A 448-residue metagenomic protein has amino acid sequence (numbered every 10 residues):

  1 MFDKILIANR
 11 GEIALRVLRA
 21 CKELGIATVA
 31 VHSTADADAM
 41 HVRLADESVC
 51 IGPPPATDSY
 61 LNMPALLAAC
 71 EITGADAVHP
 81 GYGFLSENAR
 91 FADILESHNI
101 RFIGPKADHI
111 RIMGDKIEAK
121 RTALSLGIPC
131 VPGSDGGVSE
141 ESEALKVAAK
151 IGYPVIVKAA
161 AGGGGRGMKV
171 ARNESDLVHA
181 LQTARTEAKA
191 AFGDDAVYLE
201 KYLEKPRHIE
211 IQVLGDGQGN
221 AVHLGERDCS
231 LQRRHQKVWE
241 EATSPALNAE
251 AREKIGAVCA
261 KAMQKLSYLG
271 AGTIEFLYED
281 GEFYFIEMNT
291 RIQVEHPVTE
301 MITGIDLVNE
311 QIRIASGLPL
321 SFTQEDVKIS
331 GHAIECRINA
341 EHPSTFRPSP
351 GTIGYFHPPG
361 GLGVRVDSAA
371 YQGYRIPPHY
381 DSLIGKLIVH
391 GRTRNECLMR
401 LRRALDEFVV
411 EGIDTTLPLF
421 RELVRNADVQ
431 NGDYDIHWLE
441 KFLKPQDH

Functional and structural regions predicted by a protein language model:
M1-L126, V138-K146, E396: ATP-binding N-terminal substructure of ATP-dependent carboxylate-amine bond-forming enzymes
I7-I26, S48, E71-T73, A89 (+6 more regions): ATP-dependent carboxylate activation and anion-phosphoryl transfer catalytic cores that bind Mg-ATP to form
S59, F84, I112, G137 (+4 more regions): Alpha-helix initiation/capping motif
G133-S134: Conserved beta3 strand of the protein kinase N-lobe
V147-I156: Acidic/histidine-enriched active-site and ligand-binding environments that engage anionic O-linkages
G165-G167: A short acidic, helix-capping loop that chelates divalent metal ions and anchors anionic groups
